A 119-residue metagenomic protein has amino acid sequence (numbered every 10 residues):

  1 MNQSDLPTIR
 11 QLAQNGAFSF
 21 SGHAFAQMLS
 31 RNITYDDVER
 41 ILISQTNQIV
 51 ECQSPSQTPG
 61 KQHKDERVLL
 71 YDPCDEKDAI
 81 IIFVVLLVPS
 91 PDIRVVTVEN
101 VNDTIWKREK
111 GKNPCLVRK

Functional and structural regions predicted by a protein language model:
M1-K119: Ribonuclease/tRNase effector modules and their secretory precursors
